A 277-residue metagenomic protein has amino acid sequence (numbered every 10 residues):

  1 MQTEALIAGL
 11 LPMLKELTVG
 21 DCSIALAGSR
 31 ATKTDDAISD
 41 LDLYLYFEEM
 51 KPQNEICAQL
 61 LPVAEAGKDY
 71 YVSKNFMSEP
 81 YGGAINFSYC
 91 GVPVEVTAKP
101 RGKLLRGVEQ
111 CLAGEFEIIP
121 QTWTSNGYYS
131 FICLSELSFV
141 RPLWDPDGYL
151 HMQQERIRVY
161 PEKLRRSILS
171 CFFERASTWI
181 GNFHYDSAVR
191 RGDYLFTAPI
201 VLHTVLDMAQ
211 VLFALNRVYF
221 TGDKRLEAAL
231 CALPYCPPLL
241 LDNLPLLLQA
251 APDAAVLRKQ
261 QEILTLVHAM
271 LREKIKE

Functional and structural regions predicted by a protein language model:
M1-L26: Helical scaffold of the NTase/Pol beta-like nucleotidyltransferase catalytic core
E4, F47, V92-V94, A98-G102 (+4 more regions): A nucleotide- and high-energy phosphate-metabolite-utilizing enzyme signature
G9-L10, A27-R30, P80-G82: Short alpha-helical segments and helix-capping/turn motifs at coil-helix boundaries
L10-T18, L60-Y71, L271: Hydrophobic, Leu/Ile/Phe/Ala-enriched alpha-helical segments that form helix-helix packing faces
L26, D42, F220-K224: Structured alpha-helical bundle/scaffold domains in large eukaryotic membrane-trafficking regulators
G28-P62, N86-A98: Catalytic metal-binding acidic patch
A64-V189: Conserved NTP/Mg2+-binding pocket subregion across the NTase superfamily
L143-E277: Conserved nucleotidyltransferase catalytic core and NTase-mimicking acidic/glycine-rich helix/loop elements in nucleic
